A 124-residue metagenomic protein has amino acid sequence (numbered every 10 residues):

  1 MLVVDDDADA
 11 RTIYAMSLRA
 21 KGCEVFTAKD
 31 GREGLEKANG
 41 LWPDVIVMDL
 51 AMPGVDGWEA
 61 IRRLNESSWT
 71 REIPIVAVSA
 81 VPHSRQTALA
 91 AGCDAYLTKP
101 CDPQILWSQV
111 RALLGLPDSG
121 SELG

Functional and structural regions predicted by a protein language model:
T12-A20: Charged docking surfaces used in two-component/phosphorelay signaling
G22-K29, K37: Short hydrophobic/Thr-rich beta-strand motif most characteristic of the beta2 strand and flanking loop of CheY-like
L41-V47: Active-site beta3 strand of CheY-like receiver
M52: Receiver (REC) domain active-site loop signature in two-component systems and cognate sites in sensor histidine kinases
V76-V78: Hydrophobic/aromatic residues positioned on beta-strands within the core alpha/beta folds
D94: Short, glycine/charged-rich "phosphate-handling" switch motifs in NTP-dependent and phosphotransfer domains
C101-R111: C-terminal output helix
